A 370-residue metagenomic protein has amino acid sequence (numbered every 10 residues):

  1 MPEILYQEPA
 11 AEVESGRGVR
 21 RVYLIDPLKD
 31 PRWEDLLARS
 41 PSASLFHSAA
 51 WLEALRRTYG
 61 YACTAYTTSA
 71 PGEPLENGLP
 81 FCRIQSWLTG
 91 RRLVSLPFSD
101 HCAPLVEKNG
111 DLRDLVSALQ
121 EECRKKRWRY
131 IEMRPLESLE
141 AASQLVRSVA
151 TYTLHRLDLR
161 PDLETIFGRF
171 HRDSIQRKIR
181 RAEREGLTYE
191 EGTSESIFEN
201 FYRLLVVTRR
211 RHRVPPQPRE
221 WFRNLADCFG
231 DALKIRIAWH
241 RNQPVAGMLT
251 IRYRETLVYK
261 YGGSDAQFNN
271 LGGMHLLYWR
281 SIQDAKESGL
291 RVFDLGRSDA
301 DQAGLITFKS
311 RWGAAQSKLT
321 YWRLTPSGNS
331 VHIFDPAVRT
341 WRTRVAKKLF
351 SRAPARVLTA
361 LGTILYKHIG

Functional and structural regions predicted by a protein language model:
P2-R17, A65, R83, A142-I166 (+1 more regions): Active-site/acyl-donor-binding loops of N-acyltransferases
I4-Q7, E14-E73, G78-G90, P135-N270 (+1 more regions): A conserved beta-strand-loop-helix scaffold within acyl/acetyltransferase catalytic domains
P31, A43, Y61, W87 (+17 more regions): A generic structural micro-environment signature that highlights single residues at secondary-structure boundaries
H47-A49, R92, C102-E107, R129-Y130 (+8 more regions): Glycine-rich loops and low-complexity Gly/Arg-rich segments that provide flexible linkers or classic glycine-based
Y59-Y61, F81, H101-V106, R113-A118 (+8 more regions): Low-complexity, flexible helical/coil segments
R83-T151, H171, R254-S317: Acyl-donor binding region in acyl/amide transferases
L96, R169-Q176, D335-W341: Short intrinsically disordered coil segments
